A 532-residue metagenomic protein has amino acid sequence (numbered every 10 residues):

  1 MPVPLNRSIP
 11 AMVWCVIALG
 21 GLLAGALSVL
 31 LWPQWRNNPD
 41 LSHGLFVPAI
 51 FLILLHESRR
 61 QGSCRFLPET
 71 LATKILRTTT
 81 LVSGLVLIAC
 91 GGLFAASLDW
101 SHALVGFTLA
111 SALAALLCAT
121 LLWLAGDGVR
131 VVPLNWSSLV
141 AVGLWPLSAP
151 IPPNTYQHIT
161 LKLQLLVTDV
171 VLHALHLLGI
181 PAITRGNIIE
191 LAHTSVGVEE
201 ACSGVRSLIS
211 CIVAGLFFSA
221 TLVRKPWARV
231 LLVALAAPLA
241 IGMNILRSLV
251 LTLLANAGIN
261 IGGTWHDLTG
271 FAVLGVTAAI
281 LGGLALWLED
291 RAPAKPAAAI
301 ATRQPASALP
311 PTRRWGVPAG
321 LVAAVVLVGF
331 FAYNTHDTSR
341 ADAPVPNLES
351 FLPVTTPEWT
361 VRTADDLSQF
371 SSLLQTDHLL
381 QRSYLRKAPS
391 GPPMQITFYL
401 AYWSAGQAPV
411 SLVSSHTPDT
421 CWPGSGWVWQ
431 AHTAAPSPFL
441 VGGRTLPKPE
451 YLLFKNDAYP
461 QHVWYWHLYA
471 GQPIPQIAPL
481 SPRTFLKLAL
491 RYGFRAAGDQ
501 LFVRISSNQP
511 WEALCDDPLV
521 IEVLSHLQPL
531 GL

Functional and structural regions predicted by a protein language model:
P2-L532: Hydrophobic N-terminal alpha-helices or hydrophobic patches in metabolic proteins across all domains of life
